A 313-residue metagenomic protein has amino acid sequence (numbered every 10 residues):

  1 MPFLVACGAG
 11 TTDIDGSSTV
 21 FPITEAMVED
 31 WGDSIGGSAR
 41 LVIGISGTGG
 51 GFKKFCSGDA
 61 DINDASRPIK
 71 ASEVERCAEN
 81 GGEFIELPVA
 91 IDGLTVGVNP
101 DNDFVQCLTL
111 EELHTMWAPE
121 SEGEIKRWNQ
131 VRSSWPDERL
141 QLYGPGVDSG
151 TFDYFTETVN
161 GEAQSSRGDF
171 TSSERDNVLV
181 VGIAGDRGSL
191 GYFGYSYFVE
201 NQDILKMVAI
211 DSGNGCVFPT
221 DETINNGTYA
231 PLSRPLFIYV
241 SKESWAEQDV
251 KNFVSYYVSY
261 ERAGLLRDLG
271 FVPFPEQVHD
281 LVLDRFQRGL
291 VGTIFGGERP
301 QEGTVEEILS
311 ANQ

Functional and structural regions predicted by a protein language model:
C7-Q313: Flexible loop/hinge segments at secondary-structure junctions
